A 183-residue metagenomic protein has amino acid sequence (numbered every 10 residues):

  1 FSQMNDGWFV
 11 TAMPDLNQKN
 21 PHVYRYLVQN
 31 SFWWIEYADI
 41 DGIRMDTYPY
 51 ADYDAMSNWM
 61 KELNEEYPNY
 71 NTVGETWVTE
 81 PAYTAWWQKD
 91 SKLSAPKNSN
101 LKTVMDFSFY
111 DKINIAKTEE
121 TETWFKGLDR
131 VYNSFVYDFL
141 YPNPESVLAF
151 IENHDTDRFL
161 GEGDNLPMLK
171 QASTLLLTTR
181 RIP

Functional and structural regions predicted by a protein language model:
F1-N17: Aromatic- and acidic-residue-enriched carbohydrate-binding clefts of CAZyme catalytic domains
Q18-N30: Alpha-helical scaffold elements lining the catalytic groove of polysaccharide deacetylases
N30-F32, E36-N143, V147, D164-L166 (+1 more regions): Active-site-proximal helices and loops of the catalytic beta/alpha 8
F150: Ligand-binding/active-site lining segments
D157-G161: Surface-exposed cleft-lining segments at the edges of enzyme active sites
I182-P183: Short helix/strand-capping turn motifs
